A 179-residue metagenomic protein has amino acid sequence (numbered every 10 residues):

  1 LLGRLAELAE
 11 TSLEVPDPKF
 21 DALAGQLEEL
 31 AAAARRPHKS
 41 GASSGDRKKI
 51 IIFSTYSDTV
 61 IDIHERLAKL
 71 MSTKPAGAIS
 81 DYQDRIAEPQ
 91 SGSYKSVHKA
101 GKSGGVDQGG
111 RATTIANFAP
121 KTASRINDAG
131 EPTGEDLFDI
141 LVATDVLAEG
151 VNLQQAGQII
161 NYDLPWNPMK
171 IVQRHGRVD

Functional and structural regions predicted by a protein language model:
L1-E135: Conserved Helicase C-terminal RecA-like lobe
L23, I52, L153, R174-G176: Generic structural signal for small/hydrophobic residues in well-ordered secondary structure, especially within
I51-F53, V142, I160: Structural motif
T59, E149, N167-K170: Short phosphate-engaging motifs
I61, I126-D136, L141-A156, G176-V178: SF2 helicase motor core recognition
R66-M71, A156-I159, H175: Short secondary-structure boundary/capping segments
Y162-P165: Short beta->alpha connector loops at strand-helix junctions that form conserved, small/polar/Pro-enriched
N167-D179: Conserved SF2 helicase motif VI
